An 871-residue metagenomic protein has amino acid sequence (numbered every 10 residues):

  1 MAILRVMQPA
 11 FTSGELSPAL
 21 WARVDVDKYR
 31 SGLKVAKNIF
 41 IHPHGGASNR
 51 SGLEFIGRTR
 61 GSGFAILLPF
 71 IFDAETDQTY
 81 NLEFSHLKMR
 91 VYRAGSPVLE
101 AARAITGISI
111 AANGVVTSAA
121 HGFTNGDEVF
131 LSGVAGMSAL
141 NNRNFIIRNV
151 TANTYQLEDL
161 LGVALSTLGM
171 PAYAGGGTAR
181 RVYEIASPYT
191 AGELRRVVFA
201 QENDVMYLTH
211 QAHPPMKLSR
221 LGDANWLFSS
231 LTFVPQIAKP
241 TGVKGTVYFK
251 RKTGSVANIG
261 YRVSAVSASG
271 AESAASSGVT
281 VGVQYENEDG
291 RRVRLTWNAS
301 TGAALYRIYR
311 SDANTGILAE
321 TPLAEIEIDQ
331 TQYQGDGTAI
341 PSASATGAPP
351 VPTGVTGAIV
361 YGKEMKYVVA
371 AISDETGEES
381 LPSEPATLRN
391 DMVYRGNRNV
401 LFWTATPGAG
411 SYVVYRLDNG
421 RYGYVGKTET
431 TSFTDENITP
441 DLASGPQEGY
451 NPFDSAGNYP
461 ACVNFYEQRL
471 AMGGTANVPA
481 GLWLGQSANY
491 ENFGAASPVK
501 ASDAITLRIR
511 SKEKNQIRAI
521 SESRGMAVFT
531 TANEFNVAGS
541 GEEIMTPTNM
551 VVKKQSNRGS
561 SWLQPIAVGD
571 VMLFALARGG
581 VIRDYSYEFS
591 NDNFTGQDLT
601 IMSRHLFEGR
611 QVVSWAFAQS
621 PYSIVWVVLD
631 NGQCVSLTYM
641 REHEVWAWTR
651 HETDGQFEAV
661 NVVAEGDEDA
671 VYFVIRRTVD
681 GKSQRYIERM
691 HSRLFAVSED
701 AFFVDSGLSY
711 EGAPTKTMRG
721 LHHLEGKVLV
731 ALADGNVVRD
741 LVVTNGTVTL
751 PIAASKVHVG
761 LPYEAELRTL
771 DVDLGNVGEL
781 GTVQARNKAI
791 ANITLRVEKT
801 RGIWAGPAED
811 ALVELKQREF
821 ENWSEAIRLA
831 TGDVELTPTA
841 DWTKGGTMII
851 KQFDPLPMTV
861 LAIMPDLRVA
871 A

Functional and structural regions predicted by a protein language model:
M1-A101, K217-F249, R262, V266-S269 (+9 more regions): N-terminal beta-propeller domains
R5-D27, S96-F199, Q211, E288 (+4 more regions): Small/polar beta-strand repeat architecture
Y92, N536, G802-Q817: Short, surface-exposed beta-strand/strand-loop-strand elements in extracellular ectodomains
G95-E184, F228-R294, S344-F402, Q597-E608 (+2 more regions): Autoprocessing Asn-cyclization modules and mimics
V129-L131, N787-T800: A short beta-strand element within beta-rich, extracytoplasmic domains of secreted/secretory-pathway proteins
R180-R181, T353-G354, N437-D454, L729 (+2 more regions): Surface-exposed interaction regions enriched in Ser/Thr/Asp/Glu that occur as long low-complexity tracts or repetitive
P188-V198, L750-P751, E821-D854, T859 (+1 more regions): Beta-sandwich interaction modules
L194-F199, V463, R469, N477 (+1 more regions): Beta-sheet-dominated scaffold domains
